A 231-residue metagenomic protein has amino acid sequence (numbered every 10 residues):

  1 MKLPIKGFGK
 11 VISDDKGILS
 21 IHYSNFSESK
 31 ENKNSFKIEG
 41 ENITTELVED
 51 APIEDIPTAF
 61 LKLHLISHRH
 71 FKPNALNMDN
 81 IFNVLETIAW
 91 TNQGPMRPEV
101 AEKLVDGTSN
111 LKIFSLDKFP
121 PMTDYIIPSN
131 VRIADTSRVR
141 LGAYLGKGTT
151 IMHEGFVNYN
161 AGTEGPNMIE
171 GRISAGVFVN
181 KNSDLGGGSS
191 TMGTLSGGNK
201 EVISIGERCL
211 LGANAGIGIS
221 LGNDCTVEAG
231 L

Functional and structural regions predicted by a protein language model:
M1-I127: Terminal amphipathic alpha-helical/low-complexity segments used for targeting or macromolecular assembly
V131, S137-V139, A143-L145, T149-I151 (+8 more regions): A structural motif detector for beta-strand N-caps
N199: Core catalytic loop region at the nicotinamide-binding pocket of NAD(P)H-dependent oxidoreductases
